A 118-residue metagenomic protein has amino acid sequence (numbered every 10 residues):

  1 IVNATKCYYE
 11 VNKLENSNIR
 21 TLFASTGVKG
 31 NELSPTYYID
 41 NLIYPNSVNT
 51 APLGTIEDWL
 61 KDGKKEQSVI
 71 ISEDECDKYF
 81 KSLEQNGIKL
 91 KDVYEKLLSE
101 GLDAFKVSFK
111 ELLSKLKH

Functional and structural regions predicted by a protein language model:
I1-G54: Catalytic alpha/beta core domains of metabolic enzymes, predominantly
L33-E84: A C-terminal functional module that forms or caps the active site or interfaces directly with catalytic machinery
G63, V69-H118: C-terminal extensions of enzymes
